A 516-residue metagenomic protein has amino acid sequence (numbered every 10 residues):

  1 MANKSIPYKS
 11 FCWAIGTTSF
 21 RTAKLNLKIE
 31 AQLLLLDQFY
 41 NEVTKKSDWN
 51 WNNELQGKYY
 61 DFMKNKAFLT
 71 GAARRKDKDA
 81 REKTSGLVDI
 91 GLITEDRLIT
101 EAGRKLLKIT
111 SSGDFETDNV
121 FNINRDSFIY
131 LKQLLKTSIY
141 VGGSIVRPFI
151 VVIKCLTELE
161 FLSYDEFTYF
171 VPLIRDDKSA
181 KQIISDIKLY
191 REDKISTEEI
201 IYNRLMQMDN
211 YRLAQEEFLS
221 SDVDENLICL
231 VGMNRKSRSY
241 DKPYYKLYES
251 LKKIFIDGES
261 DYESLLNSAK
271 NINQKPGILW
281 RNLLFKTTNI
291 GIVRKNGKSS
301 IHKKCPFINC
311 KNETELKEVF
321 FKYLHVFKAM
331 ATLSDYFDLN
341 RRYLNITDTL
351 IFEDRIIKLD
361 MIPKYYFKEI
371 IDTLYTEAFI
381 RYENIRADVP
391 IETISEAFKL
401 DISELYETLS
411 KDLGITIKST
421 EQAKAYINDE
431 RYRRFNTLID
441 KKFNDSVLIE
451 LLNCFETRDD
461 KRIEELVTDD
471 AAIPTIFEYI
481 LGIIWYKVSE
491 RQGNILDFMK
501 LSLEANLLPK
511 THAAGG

Functional and structural regions predicted by a protein language model:
M1-V447: Donor-sugar nucleotide-binding helix/loop cap in glycosyltransferases
R81-K83, I473-G516: Catalytic centers of nucleases
K105-K108, K154, N453, I483 (+1 more regions): Charged/polar, solvent-exposed surface patches and flexible loops
L324, L466-V467, S502-E504: Short helix/strand-bridging catalytic loops that position acidic/His residues to coordinate divalent metals and engage
I439, N444-R462, G493-L496, G516: Eukaryotic, compositionally biased intrinsically disordered regions
L448, E456-G482: Nuclease catalytic cores
